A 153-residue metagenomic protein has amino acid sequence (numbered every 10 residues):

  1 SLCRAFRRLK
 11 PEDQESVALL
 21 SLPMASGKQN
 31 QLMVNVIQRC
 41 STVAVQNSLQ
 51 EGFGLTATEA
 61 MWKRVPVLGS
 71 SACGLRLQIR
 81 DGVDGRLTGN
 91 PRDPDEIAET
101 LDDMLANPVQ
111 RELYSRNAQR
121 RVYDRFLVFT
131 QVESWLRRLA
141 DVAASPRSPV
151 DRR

Functional and structural regions predicted by a protein language model:
S1-V36: Nucleotide-activated donor-binding/catalytic signature segment of Leloir-type glycosyltransferases, i.e., the conserved
V34-N35, T58-W62, R76-L77, V83: Short alpha-helical segment that forms part of, or immediately flanks, the ligand-binding pocket in carbohydrate-active
T42, R64, S71: A short alpha->beta transition loop at the rim of the catalytic pocket in nucleotide-sugar-dependent
L49: Aromatic "clamp/platform" in nucleotide-sugar-dependent glycosyltransferases that forms part of the donor/acceptor
P66-G69, I79: Short hydrophobic beta-strand element within catalytic cores of glycosyltransferases and related nucleotide-activated
R76-D102, V109-Q110: Change "using UDP/GDP/dTDP sugars" to "using nucleotide sugars
E96, D103, Q110-R125, Q131 (+2 more regions): A short, well-ordered alpha-helix in the C-terminal region of glycosyltransferases
A144-R153: Intrinsically disordered, low-complexity acidic/proline-/asparagine-rich linker or regulatory tail/stalk regions
